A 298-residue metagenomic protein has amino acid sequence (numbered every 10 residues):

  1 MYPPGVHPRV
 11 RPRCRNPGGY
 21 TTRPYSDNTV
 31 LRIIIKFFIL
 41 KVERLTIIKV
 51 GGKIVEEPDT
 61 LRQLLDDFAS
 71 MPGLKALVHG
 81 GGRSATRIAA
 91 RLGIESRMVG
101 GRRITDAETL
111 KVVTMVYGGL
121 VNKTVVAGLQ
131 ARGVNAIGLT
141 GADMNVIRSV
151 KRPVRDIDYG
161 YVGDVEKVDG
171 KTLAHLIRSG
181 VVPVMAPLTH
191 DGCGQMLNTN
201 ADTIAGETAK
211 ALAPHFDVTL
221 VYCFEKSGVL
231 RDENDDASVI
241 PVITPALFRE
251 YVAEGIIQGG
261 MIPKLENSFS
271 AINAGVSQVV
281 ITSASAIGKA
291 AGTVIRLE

Functional and structural regions predicted by a protein language model:
M1, V6, V10, V30-I35 (+1 more regions): Short hydrophobic transmembrane-like helices used for membrane targeting/insertion
P3, P8-R11, R15-N16, Y20-Y25: Short, low-complexity intrinsically disordered segments enriched in A/P/G/S/L with frequent Arg, especially at protein
R15, S26-D27, R32-I33, I157 (+1 more regions): Intrinsic-disorder/low-complexity regions
K36-E298: C-terminal catalytic "cap/lid" subdomain
